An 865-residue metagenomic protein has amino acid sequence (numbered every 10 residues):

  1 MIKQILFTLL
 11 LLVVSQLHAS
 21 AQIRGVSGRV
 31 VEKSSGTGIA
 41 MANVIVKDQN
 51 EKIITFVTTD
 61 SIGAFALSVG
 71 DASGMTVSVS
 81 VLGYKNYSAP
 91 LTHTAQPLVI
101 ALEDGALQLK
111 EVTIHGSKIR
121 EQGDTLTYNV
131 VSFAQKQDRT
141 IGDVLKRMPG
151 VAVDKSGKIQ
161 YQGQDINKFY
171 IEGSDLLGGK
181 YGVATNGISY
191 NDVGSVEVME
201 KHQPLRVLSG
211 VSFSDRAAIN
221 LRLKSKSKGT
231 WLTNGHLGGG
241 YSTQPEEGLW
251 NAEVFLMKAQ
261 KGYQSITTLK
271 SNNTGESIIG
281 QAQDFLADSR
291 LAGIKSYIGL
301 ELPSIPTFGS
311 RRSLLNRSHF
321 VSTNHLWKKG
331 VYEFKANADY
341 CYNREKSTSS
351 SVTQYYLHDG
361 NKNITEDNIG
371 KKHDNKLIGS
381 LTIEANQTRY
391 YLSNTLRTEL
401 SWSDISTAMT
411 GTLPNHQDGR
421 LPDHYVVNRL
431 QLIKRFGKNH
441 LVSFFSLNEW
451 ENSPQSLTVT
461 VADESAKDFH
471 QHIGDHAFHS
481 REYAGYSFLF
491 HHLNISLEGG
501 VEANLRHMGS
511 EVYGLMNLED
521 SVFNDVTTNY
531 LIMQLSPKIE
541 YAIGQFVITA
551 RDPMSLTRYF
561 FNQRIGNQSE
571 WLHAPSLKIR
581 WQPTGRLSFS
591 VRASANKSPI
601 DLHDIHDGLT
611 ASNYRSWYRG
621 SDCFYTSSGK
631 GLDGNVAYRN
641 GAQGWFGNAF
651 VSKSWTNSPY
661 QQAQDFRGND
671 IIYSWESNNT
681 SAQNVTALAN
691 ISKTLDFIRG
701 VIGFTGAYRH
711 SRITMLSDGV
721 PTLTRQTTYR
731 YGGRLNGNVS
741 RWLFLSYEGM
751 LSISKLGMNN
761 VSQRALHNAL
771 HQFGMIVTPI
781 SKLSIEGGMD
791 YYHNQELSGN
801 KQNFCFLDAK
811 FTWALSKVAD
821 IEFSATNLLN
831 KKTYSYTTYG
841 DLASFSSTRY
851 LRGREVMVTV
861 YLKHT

Functional and structural regions predicted by a protein language model:
Q22-I23, I62-A64, K85, P90-Q96 (+18 more regions): Membrane-proximal, glycine/serine-rich, low-complexity loop/turn segments characteristic of large bacterial
S34-D48: Short, ordered, surface-exposed loop/turn motifs in non-cytosolic proteins
V46-K52, G74-A89: A short, solvent-exposed loop/turn motif at the edges and junctions of modular extracellular/periplasmic domains
N50-A64: Short, acidic Ser/Thr/Gly-rich low-complexity loop/linker segments typical of extracellular and cell-surface proteins
S209-V211, I278-D284, K346-N363, L396 (+13 more regions): Outer-membrane beta-barrel translocator domains and adjoining extracellular loop/strand segments of Gram-negative
Q244-E246, S313-L315, I369-N375, P414-H424 (+10 more regions): Replace "Gram-negative outer membrane beta-barrel proteins" with "bacterial and organellar outer membrane beta-barrel
L326-N343, K372-T407, H416-R564, L572 (+4 more regions): Face-selective signature of the C-terminal outer-membrane beta-barrel domain
R730-I753, N759-T865: Conserved C-terminal beta-signal and adjacent last beta-strands/turns of outer-membrane beta-barrel proteins
